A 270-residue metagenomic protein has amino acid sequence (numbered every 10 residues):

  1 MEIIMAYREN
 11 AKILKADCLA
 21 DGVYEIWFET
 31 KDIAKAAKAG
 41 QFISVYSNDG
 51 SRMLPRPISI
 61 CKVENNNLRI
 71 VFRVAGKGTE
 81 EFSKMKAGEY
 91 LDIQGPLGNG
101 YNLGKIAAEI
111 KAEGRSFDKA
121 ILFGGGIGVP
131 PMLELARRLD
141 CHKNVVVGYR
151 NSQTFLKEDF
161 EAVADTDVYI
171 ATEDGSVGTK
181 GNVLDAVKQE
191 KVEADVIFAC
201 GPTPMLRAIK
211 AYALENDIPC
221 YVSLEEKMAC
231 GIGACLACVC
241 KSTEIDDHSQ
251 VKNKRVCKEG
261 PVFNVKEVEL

Functional and structural regions predicted by a protein language model:
E2-E89: Ferredoxin-reductase
K15, K62, I170-T172, V222 (+1 more regions): Structural signal for conserved beta-strand scaffold positions within catalytic alpha/beta enzyme cores
S51-L54, L214, E267: N-terminal [4Fe-4S]-dependent radical SAM core
E80, K84-K227: FNR/FR-type flavoprotein reductase catalytic core
P131, T203-P204, E225-P261: Local cysteine-cluster metal-coordination motifs and their immediate loop/turn environment, predominantly Fe-S cluster
Y212, I232-G233, P261-L270: Nucleotide-activated chemistry modules centered on ATP-dependent adenylation/adenylyltransferase
